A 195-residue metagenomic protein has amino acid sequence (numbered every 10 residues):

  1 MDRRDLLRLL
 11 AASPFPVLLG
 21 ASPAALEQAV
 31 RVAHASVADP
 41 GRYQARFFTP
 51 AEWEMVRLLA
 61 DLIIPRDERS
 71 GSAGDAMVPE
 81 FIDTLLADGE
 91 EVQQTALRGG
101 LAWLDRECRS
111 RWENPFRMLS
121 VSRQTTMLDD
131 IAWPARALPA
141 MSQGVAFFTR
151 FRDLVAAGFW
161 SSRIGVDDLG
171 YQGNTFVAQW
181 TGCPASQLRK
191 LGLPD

Functional and structural regions predicted by a protein language model:
M1, D5, V17-L58: C-terminal segment of N-terminal export signals and the immediately downstream linker at the start of the mature
L10-P14: Sec-dependent signal peptide hydrophobic core
P40-R42, W53-L58, R69, M77-D195: Mature-region segments of soluble proteins
P65-S72: Short, solvent-exposed loop/turn elements at domain surfaces
